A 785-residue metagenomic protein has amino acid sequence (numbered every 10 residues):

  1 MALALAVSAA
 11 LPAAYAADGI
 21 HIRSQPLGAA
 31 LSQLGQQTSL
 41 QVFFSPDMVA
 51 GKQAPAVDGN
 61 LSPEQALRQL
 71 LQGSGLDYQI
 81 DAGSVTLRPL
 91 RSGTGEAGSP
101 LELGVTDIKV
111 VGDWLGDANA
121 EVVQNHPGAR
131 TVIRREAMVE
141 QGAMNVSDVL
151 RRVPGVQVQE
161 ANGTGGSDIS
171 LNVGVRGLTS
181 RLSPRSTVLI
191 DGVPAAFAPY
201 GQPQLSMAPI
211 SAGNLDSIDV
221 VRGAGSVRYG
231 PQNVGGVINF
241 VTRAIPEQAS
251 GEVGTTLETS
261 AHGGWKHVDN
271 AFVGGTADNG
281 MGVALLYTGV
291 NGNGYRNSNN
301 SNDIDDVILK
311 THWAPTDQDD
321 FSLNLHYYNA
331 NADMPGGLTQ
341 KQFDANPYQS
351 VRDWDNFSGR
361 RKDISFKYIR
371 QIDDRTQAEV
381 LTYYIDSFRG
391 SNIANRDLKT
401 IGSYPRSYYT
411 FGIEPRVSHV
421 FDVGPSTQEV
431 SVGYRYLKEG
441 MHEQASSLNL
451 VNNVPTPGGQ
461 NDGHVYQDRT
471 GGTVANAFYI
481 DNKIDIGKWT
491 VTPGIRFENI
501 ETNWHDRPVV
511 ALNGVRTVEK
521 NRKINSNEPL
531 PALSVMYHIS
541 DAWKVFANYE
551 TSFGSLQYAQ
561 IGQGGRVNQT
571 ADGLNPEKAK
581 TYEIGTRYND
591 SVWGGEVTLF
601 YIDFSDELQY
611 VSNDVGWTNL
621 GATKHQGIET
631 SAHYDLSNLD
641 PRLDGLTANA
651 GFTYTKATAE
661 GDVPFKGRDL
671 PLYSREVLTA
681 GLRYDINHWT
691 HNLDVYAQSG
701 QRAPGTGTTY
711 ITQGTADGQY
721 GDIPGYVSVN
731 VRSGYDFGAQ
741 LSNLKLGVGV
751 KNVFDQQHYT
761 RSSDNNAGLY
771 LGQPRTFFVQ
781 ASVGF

Functional and structural regions predicted by a protein language model:
L31, G35-T38, L90-V139, S147 (+2 more regions): Short, acidic, small-residue-rich periplasmic hinge/interaction motif at the N-terminus of Gram-negative outer-membrane
R88, L115-V122, R130, S147 (+1 more regions): Extracytoplasmic beta-strand/coil segments of soluble accessory domains associated with Gram-negative outer-membrane
V193-R222: Short acidic/polar hinge/loop motifs at secondary-structure boundaries that mediate gating or recognition
G225, T242-G275, D694: Short strand-turn segments of transmembrane beta-barrel domains in outer membranes, especially the first one or two
G263-P335, N356-Q371, N476, R496: Transmembrane beta-barrel wall of Gram-negative outer-membrane proteins
A271, K367-Q371, Q377-I393, H538 (+4 more regions): Membrane-embedded beta-barrel scaffold of Gram-negative outer-membrane proteins
A314-Y328, G359-V509, E596, A632: Face-selective signature of the C-terminal outer-membrane beta-barrel domain
V417-H419, V423-V430, D485-V491, V592-G594 (+4 more regions): Gram-negative outer-membrane beta-barrel transporters
